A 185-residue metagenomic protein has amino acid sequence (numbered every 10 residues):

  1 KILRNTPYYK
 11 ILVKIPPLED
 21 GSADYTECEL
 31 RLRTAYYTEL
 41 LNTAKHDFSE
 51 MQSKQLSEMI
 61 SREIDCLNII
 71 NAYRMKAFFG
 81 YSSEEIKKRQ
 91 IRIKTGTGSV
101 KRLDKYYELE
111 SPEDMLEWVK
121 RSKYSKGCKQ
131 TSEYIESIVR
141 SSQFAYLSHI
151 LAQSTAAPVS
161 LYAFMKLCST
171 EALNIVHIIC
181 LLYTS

Functional and structural regions predicted by a protein language model:
K1-T43, D65, A77-F78, E85-S141: Conserved hydrophobic core element of enzyme catalytic domains
T34, T38, E50-S53, R62-C66 (+1 more regions): Conserved structured core elements
T43, D47-M51: Intrinsically disordered, low-complexity, charged and Pro/Gly-rich terminal/linker regions that flank coiled-coil rods
K54-R62, V159-C168: Short, recurring structural edge motifs at helix starts
A72, I178: Conserved histidines in hydrophobic membrane contexts and catalytic metal-binding motifs
I138-P158: Intrinsic, low-complexity N-terminal interaction/targeting segments
Y183-T184: Conserved small/polar residues in nucleotide/adenosyl-binding loops
